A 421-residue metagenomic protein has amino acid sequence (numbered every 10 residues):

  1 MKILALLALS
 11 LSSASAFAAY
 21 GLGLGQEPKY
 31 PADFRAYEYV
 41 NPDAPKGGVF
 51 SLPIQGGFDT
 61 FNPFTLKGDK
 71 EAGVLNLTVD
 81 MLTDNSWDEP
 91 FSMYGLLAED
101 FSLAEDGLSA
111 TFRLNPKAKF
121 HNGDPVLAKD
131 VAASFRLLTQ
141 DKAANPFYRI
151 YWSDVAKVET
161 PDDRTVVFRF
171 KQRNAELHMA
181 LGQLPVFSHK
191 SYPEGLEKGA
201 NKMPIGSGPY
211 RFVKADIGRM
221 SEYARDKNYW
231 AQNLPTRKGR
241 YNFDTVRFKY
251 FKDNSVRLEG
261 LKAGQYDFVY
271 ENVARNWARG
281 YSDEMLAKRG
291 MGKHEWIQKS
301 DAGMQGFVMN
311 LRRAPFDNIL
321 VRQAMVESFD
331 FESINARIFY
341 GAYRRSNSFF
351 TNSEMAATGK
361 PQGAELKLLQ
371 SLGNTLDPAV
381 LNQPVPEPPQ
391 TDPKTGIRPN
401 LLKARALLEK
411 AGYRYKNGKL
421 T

Functional and structural regions predicted by a protein language model:
S13-S15: N-terminal signal peptide c-region/cleavage motif recognized by signal peptidases
A18-D106, R136, Q140-A143, I205: N-terminal lobe/hinge region of extracytoplasmic solute-binding protein
A19-G21, G47-G56, E99, S109-F112 (+8 more regions): Short, well-ordered beta-strand elements
V40, A44-P45, T65-V74, D100-A144 (+6 more regions): Aromatic- and charge-enriched surface segment that lines or borders ligand/interaction sites
V79-F91, L181-R247, K252-V256, A263 (+1 more regions): Gly/Pro-rich hinge or "lid" segments in bacterial periplasmic/extracellular proteins
R113, Y148-P193, P209-D216, P361-T375: Surface-exposed binding/hinge segments that line and control ligand-binding clefts or catalytic entry sites
K157-E159, V213-A224, K249-R313, L320-A324 (+2 more regions): Extracellular/periplasmic solute-recognition and catalytic clefts
D317-T421: Append "and occasionally in soluble cytosolic enzymes with long acidic Gly/Pro-rich linkers
